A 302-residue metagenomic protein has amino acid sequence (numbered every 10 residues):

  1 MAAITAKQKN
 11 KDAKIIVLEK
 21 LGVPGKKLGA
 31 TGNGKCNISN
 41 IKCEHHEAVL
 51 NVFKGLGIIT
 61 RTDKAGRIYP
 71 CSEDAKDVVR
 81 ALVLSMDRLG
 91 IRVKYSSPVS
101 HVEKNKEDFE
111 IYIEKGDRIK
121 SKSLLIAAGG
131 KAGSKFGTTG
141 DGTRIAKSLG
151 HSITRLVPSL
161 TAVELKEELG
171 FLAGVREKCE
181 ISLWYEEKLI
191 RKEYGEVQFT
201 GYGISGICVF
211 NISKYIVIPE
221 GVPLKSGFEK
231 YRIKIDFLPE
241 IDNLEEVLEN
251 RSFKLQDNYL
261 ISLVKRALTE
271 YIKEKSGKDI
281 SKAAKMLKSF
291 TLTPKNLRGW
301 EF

Functional and structural regions predicted by a protein language model:
K7-G32: Glycine-rich FAD pyrophosphate-binding loop
K14, R92, S152: Residues at the starts of beta-strands that form the adenosine-phosphate
V23, A48-G66, Y112, S123-A127 (+2 more regions): Residue-level recognition of phosphate/Mg2+-coordinating polar/acidic sites in nucleotide-handling active sites
K26-N51: N-terminal glycine-rich dinucleotide-binding loop that anchors FAD/FMN and/or NAD(P) in oxidoreductases
E44-E47, A65-L84, G133-G137, L165-E168 (+1 more regions): Short beta-strand to alpha-helix junction loop
V93-S97, I113, R155-V157, R298: Short loop/edge segments at beta-strand edges and connector loops that shape dinucleotide/nucleotide cofactor-binding
Y95-F109: A conserved short coil-to-beta-strand element within the FAD-binding core of flavoproteins
S123-L169: Glycine-rich loop(s) and the adjacent beta-strand/alpha-helix scaffold that form part
